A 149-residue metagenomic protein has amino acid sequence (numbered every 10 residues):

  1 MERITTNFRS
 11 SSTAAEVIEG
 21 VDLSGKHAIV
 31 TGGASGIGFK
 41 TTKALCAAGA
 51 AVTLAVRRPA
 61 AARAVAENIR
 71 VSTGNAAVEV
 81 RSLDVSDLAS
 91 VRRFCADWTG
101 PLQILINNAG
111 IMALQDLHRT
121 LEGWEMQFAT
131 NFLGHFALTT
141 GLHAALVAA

Functional and structural regions predicted by a protein language model:
M1-I29, A96: Non-catalytic terminal and boundary segments that flank Rossmann-like NAD(P)-dependent oxidoreductase
H27, A34-S35: Conserved glycine-rich cofactor-binding loop
S35, I104, G110-A113: Flexible cofactor-recognition loop at the NAD(P)H-binding site of Rossmann-like short-chain dehydrogenase/reductase
G38-F39: N-terminal Rossmann-fold NAD(P) dinucleotide-binding loop
A48-A64: Conserved glycine-rich Rossmann-like NAD(P)H-binding loop of the short-chain dehydrogenase/reductase
P59, V80-R93: The beta1-alpha1 cofactor-binding region of Rossmann-like NAD(H)/NADP(H)-dependent oxidoreductases
L114-A129: Short alpha-helical oligomerization interface
